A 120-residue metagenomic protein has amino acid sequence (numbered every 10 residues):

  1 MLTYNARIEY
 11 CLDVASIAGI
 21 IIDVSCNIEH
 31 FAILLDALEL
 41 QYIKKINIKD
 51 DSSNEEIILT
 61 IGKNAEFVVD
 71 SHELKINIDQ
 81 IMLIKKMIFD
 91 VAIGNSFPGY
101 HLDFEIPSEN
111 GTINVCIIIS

Functional and structural regions predicted by a protein language model:
M1-S120: Positively charged, low-complexity terminal tracts and the immediately adjacent first secondary-structure elements
